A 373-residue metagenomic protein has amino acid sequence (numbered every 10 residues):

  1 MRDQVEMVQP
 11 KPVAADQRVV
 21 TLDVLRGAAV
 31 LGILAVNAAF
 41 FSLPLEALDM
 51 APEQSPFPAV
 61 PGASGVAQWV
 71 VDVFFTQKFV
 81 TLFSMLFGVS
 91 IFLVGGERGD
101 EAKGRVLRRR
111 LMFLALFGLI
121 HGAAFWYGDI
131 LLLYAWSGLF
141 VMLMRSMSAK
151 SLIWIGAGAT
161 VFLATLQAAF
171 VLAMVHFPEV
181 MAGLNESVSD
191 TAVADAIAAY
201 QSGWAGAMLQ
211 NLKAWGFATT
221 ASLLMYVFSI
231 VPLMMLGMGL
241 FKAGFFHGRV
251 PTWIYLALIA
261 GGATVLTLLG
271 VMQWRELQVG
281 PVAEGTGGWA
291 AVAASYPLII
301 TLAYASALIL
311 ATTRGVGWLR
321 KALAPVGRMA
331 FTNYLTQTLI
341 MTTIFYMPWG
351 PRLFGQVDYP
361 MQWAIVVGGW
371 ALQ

Functional and structural regions predicted by a protein language model:
R2-F87: N-terminal signal-anchor module of multipass membrane proteins
V20-E46, V80-L93, A115-A123, T264-M272 (+1 more regions): Kinked, hydrophobic transmembrane alpha-helices enriched for aromatic residues and small/kink-inducing positions
V36, H121, F125, F162-F170 (+5 more regions): Alpha-helical transmembrane segments of multipass membrane proteins
P58-V71, S202-A218, P281-G287: Juxtamembrane membrane-water interface segments that cap and precede transmembrane helices
T81-G96, I130-L143, M225-G248, S295-G315: Specific transmembrane alpha-helix
R105, F140-G158, G239-G261: Solvent-exposed interhelical
G158-M238: Long hydrophobic alpha-helical segments that form multi-pass transmembrane helix bundles in integral membrane proteins
M235, A283-Q373: Alpha-helical transmembrane segments of multi-pass integral membrane proteins
